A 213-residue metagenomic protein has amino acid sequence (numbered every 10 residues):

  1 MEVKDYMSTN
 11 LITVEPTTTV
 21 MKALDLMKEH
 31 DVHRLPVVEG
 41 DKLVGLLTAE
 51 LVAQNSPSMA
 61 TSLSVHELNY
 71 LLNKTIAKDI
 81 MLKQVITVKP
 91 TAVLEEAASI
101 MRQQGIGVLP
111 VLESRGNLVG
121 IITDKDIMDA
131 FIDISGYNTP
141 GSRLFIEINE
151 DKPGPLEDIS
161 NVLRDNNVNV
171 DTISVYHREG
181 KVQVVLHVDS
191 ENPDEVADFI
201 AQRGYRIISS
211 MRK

Functional and structural regions predicted by a protein language model:
M1-E39, V44-E50, S56-S58: Basic, Lys/Arg-rich alpha-helical nucleic-acid-recognition elements, primarily the DNA-binding modules of transcription
M1-N10, A49-I86, V93, A98-R102 (+3 more regions): Tandem CBS (Bateman) regulatory domains
P16-T18, V88-T91, L112: Glycine-rich beta-to-alpha transition loops that act as phosphate-gripper elements at the mouths of alpha/beta enzyme
M27, L35-L51, M101, L109-K125: A glycine-centered beta-loop-beta connector
D31, G105, V182: Exposed loop/turn and edge beta-strand positions of beta-sandwich/beta-sheet ligand-binding modules
H33, G107, N169: Short acidic/polar active-site loop segments enriched in Thr and Asp
K181-V188: A generic structural motif
